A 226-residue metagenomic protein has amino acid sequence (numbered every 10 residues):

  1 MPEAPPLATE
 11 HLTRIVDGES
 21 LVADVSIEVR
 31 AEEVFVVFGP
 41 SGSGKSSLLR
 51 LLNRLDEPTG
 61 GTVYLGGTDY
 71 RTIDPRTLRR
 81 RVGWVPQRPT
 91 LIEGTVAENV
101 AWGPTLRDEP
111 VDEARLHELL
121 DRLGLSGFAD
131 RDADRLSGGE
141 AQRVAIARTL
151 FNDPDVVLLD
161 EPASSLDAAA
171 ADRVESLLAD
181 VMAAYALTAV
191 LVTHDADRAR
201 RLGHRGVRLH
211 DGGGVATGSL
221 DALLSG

Functional and structural regions predicted by a protein language model:
N53: Helix-to-loop junction immediately C-terminal to a conserved catalytic motif
T62-T77: ABC ATPase NBD Q-loop/coupling interface
V111-F128: Conserved ABC ATPase "signature" region
D132-L136, E140: Conserved ABC ATPase signature
D153: Conserved catalytic motifs of ABC-family nucleotide-binding domains
V157-E161: Catalytic Walker B motif of ABC-type/P-loop ATPase nucleotide-binding domains
A168-A170: Helix N-cap at the start of a conserved alpha-helix in ABC-type nucleotide-binding domains
